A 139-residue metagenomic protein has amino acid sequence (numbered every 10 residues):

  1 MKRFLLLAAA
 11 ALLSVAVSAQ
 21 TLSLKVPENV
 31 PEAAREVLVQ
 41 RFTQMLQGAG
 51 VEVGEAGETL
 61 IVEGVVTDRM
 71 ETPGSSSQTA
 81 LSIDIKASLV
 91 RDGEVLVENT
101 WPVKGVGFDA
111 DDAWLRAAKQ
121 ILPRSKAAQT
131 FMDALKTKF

Functional and structural regions predicted by a protein language model:
M1-K2, P123: Short, intrinsically disordered low-complexity segments
K2-A49, T130-F139: A structural "domain/chain start" motif
A19-Q20, V53, V95-F139: C-terminal/domain-edge helix-coil "capping" segments
R35, V39, T43, D84 (+1 more regions): Extracytoplasmic/secreted envelope proteins and their assembly/folding machinery, especially bacterial periplasmic
A49, E58-E98, P102, V106-F108: Surface-exposed short loop/turn segments
